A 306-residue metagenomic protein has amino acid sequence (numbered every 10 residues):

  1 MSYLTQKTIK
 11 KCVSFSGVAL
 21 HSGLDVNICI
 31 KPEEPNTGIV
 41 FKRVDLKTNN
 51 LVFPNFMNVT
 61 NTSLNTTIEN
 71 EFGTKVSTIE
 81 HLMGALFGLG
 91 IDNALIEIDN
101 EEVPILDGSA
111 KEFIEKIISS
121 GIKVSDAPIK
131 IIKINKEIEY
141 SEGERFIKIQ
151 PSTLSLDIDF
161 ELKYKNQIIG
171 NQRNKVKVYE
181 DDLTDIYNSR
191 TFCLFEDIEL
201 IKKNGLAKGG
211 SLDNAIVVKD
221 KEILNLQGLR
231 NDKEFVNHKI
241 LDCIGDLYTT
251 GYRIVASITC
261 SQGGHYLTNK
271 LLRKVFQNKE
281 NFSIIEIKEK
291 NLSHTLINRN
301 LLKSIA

Functional and structural regions predicted by a protein language model:
M1-D92, E97-A306: C-terminal regulatory domains involved in ligand/effector binding and gene-expression control
